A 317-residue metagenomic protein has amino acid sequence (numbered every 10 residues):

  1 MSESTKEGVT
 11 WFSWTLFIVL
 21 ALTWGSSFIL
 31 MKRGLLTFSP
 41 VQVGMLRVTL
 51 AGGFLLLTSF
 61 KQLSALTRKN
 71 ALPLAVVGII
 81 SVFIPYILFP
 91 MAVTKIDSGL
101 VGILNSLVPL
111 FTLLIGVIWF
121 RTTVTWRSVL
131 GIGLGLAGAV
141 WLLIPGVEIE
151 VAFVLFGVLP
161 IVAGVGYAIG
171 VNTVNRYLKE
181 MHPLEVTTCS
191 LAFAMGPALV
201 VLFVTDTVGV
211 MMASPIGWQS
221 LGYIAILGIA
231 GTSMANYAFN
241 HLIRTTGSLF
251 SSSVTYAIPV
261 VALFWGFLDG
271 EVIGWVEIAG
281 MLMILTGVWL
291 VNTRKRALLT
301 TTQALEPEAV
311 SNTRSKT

Functional and structural regions predicted by a protein language model:
M1-M45, M91, E150-R176, A198-V200 (+1 more regions): Glycine-/small-residue-enriched transmembrane alpha-helix faces in small-molecule transporters and effluxers
S2-K6, V48, I144-P145, I216 (+2 more regions): C-terminal-most transmembrane helix of multi-pass membrane proteins
F12, T37-I84, F111-T112, G166-G170 (+3 more regions): Transmembrane alpha-helices of multi-pass small-molecule transport proteins
T23-F28, S59-N105, W141, G228-T246: Specific transmembrane alpha-helical segments of multi-pass solute transporters/efflux pumps, especially DMT/EamA
S26, L30-R33, T37, L50-T67 (+4 more regions): Membrane-interface helix-cap regions at the ends of transmembrane helices in multi-pass membrane proteins
G44-L46, V82, L100-L107, T173-G196 (+1 more regions): Helix-helix packing/entry segments at the starts of transmembrane helices
F54-S64, P109-G133, V260-A279: C-terminal transmembrane-helix exit sites in multi-pass transporters
L55, A75, I115, V124-G146 (+3 more regions): Hydrophobic transmembrane alpha-helices of multi-pass small-molecule transport proteins
